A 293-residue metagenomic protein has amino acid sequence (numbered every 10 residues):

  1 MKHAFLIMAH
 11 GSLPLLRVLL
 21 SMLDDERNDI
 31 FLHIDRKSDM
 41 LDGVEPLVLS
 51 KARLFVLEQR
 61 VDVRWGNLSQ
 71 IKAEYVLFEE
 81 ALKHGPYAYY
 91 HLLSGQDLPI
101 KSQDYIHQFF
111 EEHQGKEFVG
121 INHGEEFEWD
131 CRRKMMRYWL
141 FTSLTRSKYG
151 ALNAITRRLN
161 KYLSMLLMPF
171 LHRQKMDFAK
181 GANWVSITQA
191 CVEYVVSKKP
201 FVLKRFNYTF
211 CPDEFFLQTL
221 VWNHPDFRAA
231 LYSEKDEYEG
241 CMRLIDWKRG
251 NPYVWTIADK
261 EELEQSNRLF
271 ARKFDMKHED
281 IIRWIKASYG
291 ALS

Functional and structural regions predicted by a protein language model:
M1-S293: ER/Golgi luminal nucleotide-sugar-dependent glycosyltransferases, focusing on the catalytic module
